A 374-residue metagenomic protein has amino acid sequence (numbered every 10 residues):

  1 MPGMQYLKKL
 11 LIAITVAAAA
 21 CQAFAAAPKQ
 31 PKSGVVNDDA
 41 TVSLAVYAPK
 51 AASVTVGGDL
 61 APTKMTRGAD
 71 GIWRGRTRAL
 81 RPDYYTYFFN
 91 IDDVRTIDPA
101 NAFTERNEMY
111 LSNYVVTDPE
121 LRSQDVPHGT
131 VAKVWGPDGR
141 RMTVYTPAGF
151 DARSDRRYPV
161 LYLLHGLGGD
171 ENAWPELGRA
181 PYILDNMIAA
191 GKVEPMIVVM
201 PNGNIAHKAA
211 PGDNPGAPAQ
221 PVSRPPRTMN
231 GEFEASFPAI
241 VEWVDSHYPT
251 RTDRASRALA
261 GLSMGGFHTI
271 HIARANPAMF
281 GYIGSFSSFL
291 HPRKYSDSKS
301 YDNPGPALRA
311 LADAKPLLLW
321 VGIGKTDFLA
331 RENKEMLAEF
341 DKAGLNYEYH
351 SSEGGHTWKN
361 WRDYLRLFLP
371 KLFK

Functional and structural regions predicted by a protein language model:
M1-L7: N-terminal secretory signal peptides that target proteins for export/translocation
L11-Q22: Bacterial N-terminal signal peptides
Q22-F24, L167: Hydrophobic alpha-helical membrane-insertion segments, chiefly the h-region of N-terminal signal peptides
F24-K32: Cleaved targeting-peptide boundary
Q30, V36-T63, R67-K374: Non-catalytic cap/lid and distal C-terminal segments of serine-dependent acyl enzymes
